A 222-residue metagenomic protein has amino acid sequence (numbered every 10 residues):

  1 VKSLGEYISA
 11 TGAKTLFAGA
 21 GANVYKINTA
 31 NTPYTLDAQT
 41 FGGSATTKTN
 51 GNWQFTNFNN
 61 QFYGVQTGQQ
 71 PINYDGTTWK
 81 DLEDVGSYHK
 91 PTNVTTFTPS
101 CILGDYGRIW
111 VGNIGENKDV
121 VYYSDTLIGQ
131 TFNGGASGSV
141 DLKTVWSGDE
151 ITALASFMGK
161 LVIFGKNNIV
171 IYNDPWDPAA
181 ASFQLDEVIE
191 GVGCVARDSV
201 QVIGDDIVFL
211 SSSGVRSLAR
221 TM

Functional and structural regions predicted by a protein language model:
V1-M222: Recognizes the extracellular SEMA beta-propeller fold with strongest preference for semaphorin/plexin SEMA domains
